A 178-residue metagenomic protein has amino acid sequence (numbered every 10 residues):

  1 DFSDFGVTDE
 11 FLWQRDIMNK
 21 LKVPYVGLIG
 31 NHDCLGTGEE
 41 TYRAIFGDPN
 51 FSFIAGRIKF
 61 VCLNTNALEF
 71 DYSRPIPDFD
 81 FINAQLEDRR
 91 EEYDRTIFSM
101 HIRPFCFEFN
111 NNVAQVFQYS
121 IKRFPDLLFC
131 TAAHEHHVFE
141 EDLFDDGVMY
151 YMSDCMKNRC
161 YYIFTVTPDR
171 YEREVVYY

Functional and structural regions predicted by a protein language model:
D1, G30-N31, H101, A133-H134: Active-site glycine-centered loops adjacent to acidic/histidine catalytic or metal-binding residues that shape
D1-S3, N66-S73, R103-F107: Surface-exposed cleft-lining segments at the edges of enzyme active sites
T8-R95, Q115-D126, H137-E174: Extended active-site neighborhood of metal-dependent phosphoesterases/phosphodiesterases
D94-R95, F105-F107, A133: Low-complexity, intrinsically disordered or weakly predicted helical/coil tracts enriched in serine/threonine
I97-H101, T131-A132, M152: Short beta-strand segments
S99, E174-Y178: Short, solvent-exposed aromatic-acidic interface loops
E108-V113: Short, flexible/disordered intra-domain loops and linkers
